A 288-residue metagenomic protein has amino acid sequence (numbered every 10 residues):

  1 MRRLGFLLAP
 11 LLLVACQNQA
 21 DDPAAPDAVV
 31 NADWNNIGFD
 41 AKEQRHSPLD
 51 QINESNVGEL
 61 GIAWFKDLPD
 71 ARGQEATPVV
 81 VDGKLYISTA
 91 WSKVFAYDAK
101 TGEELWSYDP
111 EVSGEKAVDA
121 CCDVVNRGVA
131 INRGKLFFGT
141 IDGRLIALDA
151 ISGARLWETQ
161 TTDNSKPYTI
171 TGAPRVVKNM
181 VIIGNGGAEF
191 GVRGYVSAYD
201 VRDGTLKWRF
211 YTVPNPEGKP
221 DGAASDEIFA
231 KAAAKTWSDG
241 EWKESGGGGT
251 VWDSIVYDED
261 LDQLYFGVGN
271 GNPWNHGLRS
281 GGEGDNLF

Functional and structural regions predicted by a protein language model:
R2-A9: Sec-dependent signal peptide recognition, specifically the positively charged N-region followed immediately by
L13-A15: C-terminal motif of bacterial Sec signal peptides marking the signal peptidase cleavage site
Q17-Q19: Bacterial signal peptide processing site
D22-I62, K219-A230, G281: Blade/loop signatures of beta-propeller domains
N31-G38, A71-K93, V118-R144, T169-R193 (+3 more regions): Repeat-blade elements of multi-bladed beta-propeller folds
S47-T162: N-terminal cofactor/phosphate-binding cores enriched in small/glycine residues, especially glycine-rich loops such as
K66-T77, S107-A130, E158-A173, Y211-S254 (+2 more regions): Extracytoplasmic beta-rich repeat domains
L148, G153, G194-T205, G281-F288: Beta-propeller blade signature
